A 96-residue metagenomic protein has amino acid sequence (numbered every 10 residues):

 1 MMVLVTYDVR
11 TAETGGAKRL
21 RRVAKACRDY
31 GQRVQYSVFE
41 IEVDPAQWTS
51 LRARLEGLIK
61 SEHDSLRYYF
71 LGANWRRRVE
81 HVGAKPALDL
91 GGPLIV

Functional and structural regions predicted by a protein language model:
V3-L4, R10-V96: Basic nucleic-acid-binding interfaces
